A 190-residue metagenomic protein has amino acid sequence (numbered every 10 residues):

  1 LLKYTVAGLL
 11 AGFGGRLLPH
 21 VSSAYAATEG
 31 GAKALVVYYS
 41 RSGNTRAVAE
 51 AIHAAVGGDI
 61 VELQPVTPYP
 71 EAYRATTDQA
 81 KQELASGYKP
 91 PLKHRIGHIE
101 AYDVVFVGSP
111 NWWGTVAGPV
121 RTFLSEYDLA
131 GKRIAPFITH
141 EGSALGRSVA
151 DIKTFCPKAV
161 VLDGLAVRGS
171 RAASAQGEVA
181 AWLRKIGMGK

Functional and structural regions predicted by a protein language model:
L1-S22: N-terminal export signals
L17-E50: C-terminal segment of N-terminal export signals and the immediately downstream linker at the start of the mature
Y39-R41, L63-P65, T139-E141: Cofactor-binding loop segments of dinucleotide-utilizing enzymes, especially the Rossmann-like FAD- and NAD(P)+-binding
R41-V48, I52, V116-V120, S148 (+2 more regions): Stable alpha-helical elements in mature extracytoplasmic
G58-P70: A short beta-strand-loop structural module common to alpha/beta enzyme folds
I60, V160-A166: Short beta-strand elements in bilobed, periplasmic/extracellular small-molecule ligand-binding domains
P68, T77-V160: Helix-loop-strand module that forms the ligand-binding subsite of alpha/beta enzymes
G164-K190: Glycine-rich phosphate/pyrophosphate-binding loop and the adjoining helix
